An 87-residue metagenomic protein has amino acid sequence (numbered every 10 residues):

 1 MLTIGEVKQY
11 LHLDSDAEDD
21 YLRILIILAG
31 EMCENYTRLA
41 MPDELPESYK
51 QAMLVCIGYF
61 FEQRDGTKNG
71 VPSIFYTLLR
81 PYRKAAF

Functional and structural regions predicted by a protein language model:
M1-F87: Divalent metal-cofactor coordination and adjacent catalytic microenvironments
